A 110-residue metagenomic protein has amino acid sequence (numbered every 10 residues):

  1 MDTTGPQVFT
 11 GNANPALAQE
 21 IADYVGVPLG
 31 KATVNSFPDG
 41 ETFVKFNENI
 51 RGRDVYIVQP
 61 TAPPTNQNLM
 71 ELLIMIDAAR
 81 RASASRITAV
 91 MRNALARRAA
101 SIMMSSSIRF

Functional and structural regions predicted by a protein language model:
M1-R109: PRPP-associated nucleotide enzymes
